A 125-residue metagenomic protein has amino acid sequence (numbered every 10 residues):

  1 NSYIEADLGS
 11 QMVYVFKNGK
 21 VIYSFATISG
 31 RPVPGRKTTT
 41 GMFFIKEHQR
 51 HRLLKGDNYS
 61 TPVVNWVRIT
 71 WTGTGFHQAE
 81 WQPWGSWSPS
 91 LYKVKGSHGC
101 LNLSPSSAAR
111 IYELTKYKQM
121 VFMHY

Functional and structural regions predicted by a protein language model:
N1-M42, E47: Cell wall/extracellular polymer interaction/catalysis modules
K37-T40, R52-Y125: Exported/periplasmic cell-wall-interacting domains
